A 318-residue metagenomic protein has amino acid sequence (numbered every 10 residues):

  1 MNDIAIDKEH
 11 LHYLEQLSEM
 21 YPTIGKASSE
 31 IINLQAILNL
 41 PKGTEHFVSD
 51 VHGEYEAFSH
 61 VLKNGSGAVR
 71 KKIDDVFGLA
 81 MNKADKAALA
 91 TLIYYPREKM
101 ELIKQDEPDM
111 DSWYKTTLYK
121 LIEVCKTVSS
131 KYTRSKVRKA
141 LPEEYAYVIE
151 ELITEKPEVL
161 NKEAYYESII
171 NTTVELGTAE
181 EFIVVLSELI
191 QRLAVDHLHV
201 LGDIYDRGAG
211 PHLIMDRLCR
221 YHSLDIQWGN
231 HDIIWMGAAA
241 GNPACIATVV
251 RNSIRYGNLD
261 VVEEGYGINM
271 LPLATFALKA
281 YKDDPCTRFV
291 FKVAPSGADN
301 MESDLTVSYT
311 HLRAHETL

Functional and structural regions predicted by a protein language model:
I6, E19-S130, S303: N-terminal low-complexity, Ser/Thr- and acidic-residue-enriched intrinsically disordered segments
E30-K42, S187-H197, G210-R220: A short acidic-Thr-Gly-centered motif at the start of a beta-strand
D50, D203, N230: Divalent metal-coordination and catalytic microenvironments
E54-Y55, D206-A209, H231-M236: Active-site environment of divalent metal-dependent phosphoester hydrolases
V61-G67, I214-L218, A239-V250: Short secondary-structure boundary/capping segments
F77-E101, A238-F289: Extended charged low-complexity segments that act as oligomerization/scaffolding linkers
L102-S187: Low-complexity, highly charged intrinsically disordered N-terminal segments that act as targeting/localization
T310-T317: Conserved small/polar residues in nucleotide/adenosyl-binding loops
